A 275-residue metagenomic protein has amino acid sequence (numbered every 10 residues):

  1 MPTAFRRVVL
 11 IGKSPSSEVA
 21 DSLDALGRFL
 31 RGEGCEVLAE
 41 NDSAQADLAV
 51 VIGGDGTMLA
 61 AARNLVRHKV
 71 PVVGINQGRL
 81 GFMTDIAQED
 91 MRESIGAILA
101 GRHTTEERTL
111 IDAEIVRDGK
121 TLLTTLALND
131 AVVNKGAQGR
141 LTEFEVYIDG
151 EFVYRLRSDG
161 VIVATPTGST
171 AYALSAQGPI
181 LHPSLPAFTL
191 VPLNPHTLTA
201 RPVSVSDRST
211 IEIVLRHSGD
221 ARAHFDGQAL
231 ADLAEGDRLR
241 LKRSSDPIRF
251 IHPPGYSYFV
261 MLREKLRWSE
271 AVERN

Functional and structural regions predicted by a protein language model:
M1-I52, A60, E89-E106, I115-T125: ATP/NTP phosphate-donor binding region
K13, V50, N76, A131 (+1 more regions): A residue-level signal for conserved active-site and pocket-lining positions in enzyme catalytic cores
P15, D55-T57, G78-L80, T167-S169: Short glycine-rich anion-binding loops that position phosphate/pyrophosphate groups of nucleotides and phosphorylated
A49, V72, V161-I162: Short, well-ordered beta-strand core segments
K69-P71, T189: Proline-centered loop/turn at the N-terminus of a beta-strand
F82-D159: Catalytic core of DAGKc-family lipid kinases
V133, D149-F152, A200-N275: ATP/nucleoside-binding phosphotransfer catalytic cores, i.e., glycine-rich phosphate-binding loops
R155-T199: Gly/Ser/Thr-rich active-site loops/lids in small-molecule metabolic enzymes that frequently grip phosphoryl groups
